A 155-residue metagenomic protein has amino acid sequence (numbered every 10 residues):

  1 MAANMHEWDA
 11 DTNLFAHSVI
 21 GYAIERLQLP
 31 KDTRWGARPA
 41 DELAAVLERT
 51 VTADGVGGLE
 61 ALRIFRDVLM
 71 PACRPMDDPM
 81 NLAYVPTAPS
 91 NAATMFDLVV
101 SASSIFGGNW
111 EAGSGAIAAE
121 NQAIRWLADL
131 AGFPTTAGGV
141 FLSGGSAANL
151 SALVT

Functional and structural regions predicted by a protein language model:
M1-T136: N-terminal entrance/gating region of PLP-dependent enzymes' catalytic architecture
E120-R125, A137-T155: Conserved beta-loop-alpha segment that forms the PLP phosphate-binding cup at the N-terminus of a helix
